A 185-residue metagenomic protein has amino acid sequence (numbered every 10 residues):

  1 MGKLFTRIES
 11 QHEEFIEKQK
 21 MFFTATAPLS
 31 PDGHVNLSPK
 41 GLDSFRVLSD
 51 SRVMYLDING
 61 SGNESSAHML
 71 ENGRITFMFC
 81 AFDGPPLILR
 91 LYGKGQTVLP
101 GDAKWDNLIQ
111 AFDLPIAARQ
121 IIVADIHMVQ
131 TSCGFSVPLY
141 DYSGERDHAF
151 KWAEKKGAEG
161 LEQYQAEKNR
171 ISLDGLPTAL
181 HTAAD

Functional and structural regions predicted by a protein language model:
M1-D185: Binding-site signature for planar aromatic cofactors or substrates
